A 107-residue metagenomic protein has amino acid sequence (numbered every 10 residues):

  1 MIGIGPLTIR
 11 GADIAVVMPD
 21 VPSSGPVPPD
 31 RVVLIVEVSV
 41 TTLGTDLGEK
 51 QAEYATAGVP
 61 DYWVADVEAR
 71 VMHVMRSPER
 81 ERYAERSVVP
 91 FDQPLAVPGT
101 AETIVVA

Functional and structural regions predicted by a protein language model:
M1-A57, D61-A107: C-terminal interaction segment
